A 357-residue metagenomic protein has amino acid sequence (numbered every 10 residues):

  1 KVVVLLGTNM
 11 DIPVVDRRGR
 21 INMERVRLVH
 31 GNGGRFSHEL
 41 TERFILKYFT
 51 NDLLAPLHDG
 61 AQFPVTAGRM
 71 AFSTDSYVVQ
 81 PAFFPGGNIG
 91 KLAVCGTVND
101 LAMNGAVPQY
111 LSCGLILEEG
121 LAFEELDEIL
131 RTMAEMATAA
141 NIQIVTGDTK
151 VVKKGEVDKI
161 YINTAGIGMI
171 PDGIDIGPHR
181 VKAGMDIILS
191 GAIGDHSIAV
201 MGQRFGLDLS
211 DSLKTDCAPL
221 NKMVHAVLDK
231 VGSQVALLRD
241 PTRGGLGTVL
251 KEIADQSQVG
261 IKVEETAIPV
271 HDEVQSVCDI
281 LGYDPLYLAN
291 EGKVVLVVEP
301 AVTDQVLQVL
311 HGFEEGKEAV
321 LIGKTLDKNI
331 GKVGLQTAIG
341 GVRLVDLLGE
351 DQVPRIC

Functional and structural regions predicted by a protein language model:
G7-C357: Helix-biased detector of long, well-ordered alpha-helical tracts
